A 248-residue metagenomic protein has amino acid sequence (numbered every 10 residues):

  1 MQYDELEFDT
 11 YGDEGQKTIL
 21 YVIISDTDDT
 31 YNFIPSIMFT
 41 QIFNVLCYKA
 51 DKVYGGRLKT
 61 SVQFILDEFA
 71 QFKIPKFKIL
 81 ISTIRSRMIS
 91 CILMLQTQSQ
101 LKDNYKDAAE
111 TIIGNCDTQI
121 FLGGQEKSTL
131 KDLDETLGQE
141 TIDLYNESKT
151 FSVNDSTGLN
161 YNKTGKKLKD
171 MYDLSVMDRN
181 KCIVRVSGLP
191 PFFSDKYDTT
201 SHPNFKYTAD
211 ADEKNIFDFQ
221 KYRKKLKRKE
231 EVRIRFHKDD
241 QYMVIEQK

Functional and structural regions predicted by a protein language model:
M1-I89, N104, Y172-K196, T200-H202 (+1 more regions): P-loop NTPase motor domains
Y54-G55, Q125, L144-Y145, V153-S156 (+2 more regions): Short, intrinsically disordered/low-complexity patches at protein termini and at juxtamembrane boundaries
I81-T83, R87-I183: Conserved ATP-driven motor cores of ASCE-family P-loop NTPases powering translocation/secretion/packaging/pilus
